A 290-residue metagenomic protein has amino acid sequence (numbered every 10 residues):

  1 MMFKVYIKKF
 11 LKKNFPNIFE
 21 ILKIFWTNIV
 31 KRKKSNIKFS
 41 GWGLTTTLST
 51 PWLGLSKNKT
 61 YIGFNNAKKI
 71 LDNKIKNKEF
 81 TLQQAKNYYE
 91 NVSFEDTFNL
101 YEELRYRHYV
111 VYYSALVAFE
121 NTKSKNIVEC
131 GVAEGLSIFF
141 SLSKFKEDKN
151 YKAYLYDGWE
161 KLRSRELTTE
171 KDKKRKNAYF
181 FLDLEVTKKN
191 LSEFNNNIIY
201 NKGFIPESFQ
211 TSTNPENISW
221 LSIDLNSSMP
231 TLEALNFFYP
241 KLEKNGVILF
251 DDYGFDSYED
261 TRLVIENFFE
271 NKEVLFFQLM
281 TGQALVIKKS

Functional and structural regions predicted by a protein language model:
M1-E95: Membrane-proximal basic amphipathic "stem/tether" segments
K74, L82-R105, A115-L116, N121-S290: S-adenosylmethionine/decaboxylated-SAM
R107-V111: N-terminal pre-P-loop "Q-motif" helix
